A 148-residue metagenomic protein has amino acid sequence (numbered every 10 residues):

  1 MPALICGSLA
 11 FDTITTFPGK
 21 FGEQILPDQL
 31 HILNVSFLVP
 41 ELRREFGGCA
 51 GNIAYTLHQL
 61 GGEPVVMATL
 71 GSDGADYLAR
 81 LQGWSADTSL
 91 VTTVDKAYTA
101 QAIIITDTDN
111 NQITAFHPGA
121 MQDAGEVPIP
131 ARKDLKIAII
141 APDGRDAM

Functional and structural regions predicted by a protein language model:
M1-V65, D76: Glycine-rich phosphate/adenosyl-contacting loop at the front of the ribokinase-like
A10, G71, T108: Short, glycine/serine-rich, charged loops/turns that create anion-binding and catalytic segments at active sites
L42, M67-A68, I140-A141: Glycine- and other small-residue-rich loops at beta-strand/loop junctions that grip anionic moieties
G48, S72, R145-D146: Residue-level recognition of alpha-helix initiation/capping sites
L70-S72, D95: Conserved beta-strand edge residues that scaffold enzyme active sites
S72-S85, S89, I104-I105, P128: Active-site-proximal loop->helix
S89-K96, A102-A147: Conserved phosphate-binding/catalytic loop of the ribokinase/pfkB sugar-kinase fold
